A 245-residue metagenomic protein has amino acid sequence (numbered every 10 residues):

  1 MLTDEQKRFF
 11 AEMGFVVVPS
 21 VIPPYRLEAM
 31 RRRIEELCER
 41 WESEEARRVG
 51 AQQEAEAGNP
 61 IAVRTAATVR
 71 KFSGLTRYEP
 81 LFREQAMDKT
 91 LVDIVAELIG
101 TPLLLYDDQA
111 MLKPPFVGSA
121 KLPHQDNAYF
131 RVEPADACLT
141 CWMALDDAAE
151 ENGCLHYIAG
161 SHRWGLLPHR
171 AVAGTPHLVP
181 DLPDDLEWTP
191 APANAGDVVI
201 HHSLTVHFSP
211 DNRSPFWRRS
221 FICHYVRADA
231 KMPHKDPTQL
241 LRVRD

Functional and structural regions predicted by a protein language model:
M1-E12, P19-P123, V132: Non-heme Fe(II)-dependent double-stranded beta-helix
P24, Y129, V206-H207: Glycine-rich nucleotide phosphate-binding loop and flanking beta-alpha elements of Rossmann-like dinucleotide-binding
L37-R40, E44-A51, A57-V63, C154 (+3 more regions): Non-heme Fe(II)/2-oxoglutarate
E79-E84, D184-T189, S209-P210: Active-site rim elements
D93-I94, S119-P190, A230-Q239: Catalytic core of non-heme Fe(II) oxygenases with the double-stranded beta-helix
D108-A110, C141-M143, F221-Y225: A structural signal for short, well-ordered beta-strand segments
P114, L145-D147, Y225-R227: Non-catalytic surface loops within mature trypsin-like serine protease
